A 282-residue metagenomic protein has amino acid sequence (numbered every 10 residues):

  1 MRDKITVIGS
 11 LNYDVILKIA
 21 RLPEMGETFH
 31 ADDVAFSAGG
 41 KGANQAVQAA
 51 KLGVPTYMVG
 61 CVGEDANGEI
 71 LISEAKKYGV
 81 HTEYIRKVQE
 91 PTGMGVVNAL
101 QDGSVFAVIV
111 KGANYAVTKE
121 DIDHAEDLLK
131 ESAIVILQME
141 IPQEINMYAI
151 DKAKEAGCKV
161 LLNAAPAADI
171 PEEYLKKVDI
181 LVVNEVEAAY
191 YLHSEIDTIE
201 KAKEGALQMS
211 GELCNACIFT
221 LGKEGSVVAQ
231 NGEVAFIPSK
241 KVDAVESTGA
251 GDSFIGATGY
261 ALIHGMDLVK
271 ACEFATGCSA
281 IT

Functional and structural regions predicted by a protein language model:
M1-C61, A66-S73, K77, A244-V245: Glycine-rich phosphate/adenosyl-contacting loop at the front of the ribokinase-like
R2-I5, D169, I199-T282: Conserved phosphate-binding/catalytic region of the ribokinase-like
A46-P55, A99-L100, A261-G265: Alpha-helix C-terminal capping segments
C61, K87, V97-I134, M139: Conserved phosphate-binding/catalytic loop of the ribokinase/pfkB sugar-kinase fold
E74-Q89: A glycine-rich helix N-cap at a beta->alpha junction
D127-L128, Y174, S210: Structural alpha-helical scaffold elements that stabilize or flank donor/cofactor-binding regions in carbohydrate
I134-E204, E224-S226: Conserved beta-alpha-beta core of the PfkB/ribokinase-like small-molecule kinase fold
